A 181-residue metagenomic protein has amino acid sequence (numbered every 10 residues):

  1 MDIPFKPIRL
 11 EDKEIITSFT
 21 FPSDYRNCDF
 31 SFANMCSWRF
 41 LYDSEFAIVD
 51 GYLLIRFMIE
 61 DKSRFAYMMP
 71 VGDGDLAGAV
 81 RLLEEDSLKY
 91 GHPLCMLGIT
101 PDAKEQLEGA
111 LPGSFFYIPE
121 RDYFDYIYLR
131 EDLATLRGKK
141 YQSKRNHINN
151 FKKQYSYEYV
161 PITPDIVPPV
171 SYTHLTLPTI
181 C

Functional and structural regions predicted by a protein language model:
D2-D50: Amide-forming acyltransferase catalytic core, primarily the GNAT-like/NAT-type and related acyltransferase folds
D2-I15, G138-K139, E158-V170: A short beta-loop-alpha structural element at the N-terminal edge of CoA-dependent acyl/N-acetyltransferase catalytic
I8, F19, D50, F57 (+3 more regions): Structured loops at beta-to-helix junctions and adjacent beta-edge loops in soluble globular domains
T17, W38-L41, E105-A110, P168-Y172: Short, solvent-exposed polar/charged micro-motifs at secondary-structure junctions
D29-D102: Conserved donor-binding loop and adjoining core beta-sheet/short helix segment in diverse acyl/aminoacyl transferases
G72-D165: Acyl-donor-binding surface of acyltransferase catalytic domains
H174-C181: Single conserved hydrophobic/aromatic residue that forms the stacking wall/gate of nucleotide- or nucleobase-binding
